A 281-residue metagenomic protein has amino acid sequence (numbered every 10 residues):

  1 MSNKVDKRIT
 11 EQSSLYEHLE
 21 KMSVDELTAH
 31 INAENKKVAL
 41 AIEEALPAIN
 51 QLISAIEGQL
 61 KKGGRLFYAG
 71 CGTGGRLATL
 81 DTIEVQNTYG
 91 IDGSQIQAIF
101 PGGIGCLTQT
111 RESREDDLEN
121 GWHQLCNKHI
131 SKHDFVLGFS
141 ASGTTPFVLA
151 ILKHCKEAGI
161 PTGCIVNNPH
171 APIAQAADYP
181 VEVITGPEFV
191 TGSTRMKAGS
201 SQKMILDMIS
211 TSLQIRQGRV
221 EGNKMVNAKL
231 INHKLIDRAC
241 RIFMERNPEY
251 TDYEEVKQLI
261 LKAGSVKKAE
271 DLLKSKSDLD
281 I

Functional and structural regions predicted by a protein language model:
M1-A41: Cofactor-/ligand-binding subdomain signature composed of acidic, glycine-rich, tryptophan-containing flexible loops
H30-K37, A98-T108, E221, M244: Gly-rich Lys/Arg/Thr-decorated short loops/hinges at beta-loop-alpha junctions or inter-strand turns that position
E34-E44, T110, V136-G138: Short, basic, glycine/proline-bearing loop/turn elements
E44-Q59: A short, well-structured juxtamembrane/interface segment
L66-M204, S210-Q217: Glycine-rich phosphate-binding loops that contact phosphosugars or nucleotide phosphates
T211-N247: Internal, active-site/partner-interface "lid" segment
N232-I281: C-terminal alpha-helical interaction appendages
